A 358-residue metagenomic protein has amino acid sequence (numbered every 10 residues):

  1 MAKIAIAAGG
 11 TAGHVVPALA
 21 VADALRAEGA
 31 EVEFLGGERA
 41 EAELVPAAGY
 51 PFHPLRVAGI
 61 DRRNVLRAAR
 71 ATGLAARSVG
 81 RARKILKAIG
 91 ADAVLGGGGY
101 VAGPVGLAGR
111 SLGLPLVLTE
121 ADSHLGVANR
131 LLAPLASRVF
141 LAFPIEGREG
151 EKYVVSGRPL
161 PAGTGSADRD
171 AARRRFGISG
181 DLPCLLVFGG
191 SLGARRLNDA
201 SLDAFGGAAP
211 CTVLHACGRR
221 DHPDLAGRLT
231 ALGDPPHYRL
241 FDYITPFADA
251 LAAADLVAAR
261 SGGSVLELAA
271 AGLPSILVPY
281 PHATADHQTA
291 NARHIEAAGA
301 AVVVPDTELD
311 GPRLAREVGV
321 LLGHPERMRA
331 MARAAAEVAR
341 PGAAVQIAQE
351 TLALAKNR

Functional and structural regions predicted by a protein language model:
I4-A8, E28-L74, S156, R219-D221 (+1 more regions): Conserved nucleotide-sugar phosphate-binding/catalytic loop shared by glycosyltransferases and other
E31, R39, P51, R110-D170: Active-site-proximal region of nucleotide-activated glycan assembly enzymes, centered on histidine/acidic-rich loops
A42-L44, A48, A171-R174, I178-L256 (+2 more regions): Donor-nucleotide binding loops and adjacent catalytic segments primarily of GT-B fold Leloir glycosyltransferases
R67-A69, G165-I178: A short helix/loop element that forms part of the nucleotide-sugar donor recognition site in Leloir-type
A91-A93, I244, D249-V265, L273: Acidic donor-binding loop of glycosyltransferase active sites
H282-G319, E326: Change "using UDP/GDP/dTDP sugars" to "using nucleotide sugars
R327-P341: A short, well-ordered alpha-helix in the C-terminal region of glycosyltransferases
R340-R358: C-terminal alpha-helical cap of glycosyltransferases
